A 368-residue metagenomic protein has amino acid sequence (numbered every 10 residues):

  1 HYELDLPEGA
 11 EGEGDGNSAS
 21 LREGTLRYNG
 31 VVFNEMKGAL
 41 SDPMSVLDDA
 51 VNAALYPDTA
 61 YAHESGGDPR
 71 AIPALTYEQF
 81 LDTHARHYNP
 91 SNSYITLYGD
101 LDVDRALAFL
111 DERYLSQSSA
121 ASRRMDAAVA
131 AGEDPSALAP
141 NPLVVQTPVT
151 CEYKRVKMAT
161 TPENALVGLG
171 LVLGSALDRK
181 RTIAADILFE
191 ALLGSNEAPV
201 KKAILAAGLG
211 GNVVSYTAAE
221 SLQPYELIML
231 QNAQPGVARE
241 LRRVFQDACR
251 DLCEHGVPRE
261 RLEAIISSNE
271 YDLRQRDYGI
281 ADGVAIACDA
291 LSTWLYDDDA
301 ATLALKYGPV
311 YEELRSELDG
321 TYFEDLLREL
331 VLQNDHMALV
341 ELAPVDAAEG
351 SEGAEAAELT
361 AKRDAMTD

Functional and structural regions predicted by a protein language model:
H1-P140, P162-G168, V172-D178, A184 (+2 more regions): Charge-rich, well-structured scaffold segments of protease-associated domains
D82-A85, C151-M158: Short, surface-exposed beta-strand/loop micro-motifs that present aromatic residues
V145-V149, P162, R181: Functional cores that coordinate and move charged inorganic groups
